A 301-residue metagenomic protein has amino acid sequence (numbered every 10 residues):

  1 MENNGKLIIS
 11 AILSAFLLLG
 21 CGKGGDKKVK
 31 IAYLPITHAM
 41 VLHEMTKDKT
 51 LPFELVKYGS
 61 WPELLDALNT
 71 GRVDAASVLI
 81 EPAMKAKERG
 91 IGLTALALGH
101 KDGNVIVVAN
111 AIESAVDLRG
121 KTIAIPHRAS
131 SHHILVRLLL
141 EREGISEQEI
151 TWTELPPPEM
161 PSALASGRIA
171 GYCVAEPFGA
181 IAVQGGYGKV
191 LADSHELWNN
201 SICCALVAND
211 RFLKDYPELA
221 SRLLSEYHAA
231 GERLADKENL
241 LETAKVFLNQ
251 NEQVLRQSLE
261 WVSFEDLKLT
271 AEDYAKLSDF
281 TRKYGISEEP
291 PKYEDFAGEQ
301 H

Functional and structural regions predicted by a protein language model:
M1-I9: Bacterial N-terminal signal peptides that target proteins for export
I8-F16: Sec-dependent N-terminal signal peptides
L19-G20: C-terminal motif of bacterial Sec signal peptides marking the signal peptidase cleavage site
K27-E143, W152-E154, A170-E176, Y187-L191 (+1 more regions): Short, glycine-/small- and polar/acidic-enriched structural segments that line small-molecule recognition paths
E81-P82, T153, P158-T243: Pocket-lining segment of extracytoplasmic ligand-binding domains
N110-D117, I145-S146, R211-A220: Short helix-loop capping/hinge motifs at secondary-structure junctions, enriched in acidic/polar residues
K214-E288: Secondary-structure end/capping motifs
R282-H301: Conserved C-terminal helix/tail region of periplasmic/extracytoplasmic solute-binding proteins
